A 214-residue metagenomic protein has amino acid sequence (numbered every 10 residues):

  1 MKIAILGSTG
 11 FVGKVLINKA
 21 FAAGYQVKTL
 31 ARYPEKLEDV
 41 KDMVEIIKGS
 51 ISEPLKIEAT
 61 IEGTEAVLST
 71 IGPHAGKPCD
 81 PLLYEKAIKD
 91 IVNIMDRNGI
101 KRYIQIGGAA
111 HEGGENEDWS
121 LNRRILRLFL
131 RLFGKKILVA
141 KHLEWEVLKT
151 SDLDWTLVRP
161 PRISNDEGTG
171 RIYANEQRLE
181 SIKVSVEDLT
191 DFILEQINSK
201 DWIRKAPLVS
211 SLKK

Functional and structural regions predicted by a protein language model:
I3-A23: N-terminal Rossmann NAD(P)H-binding glycine-rich loop of SDR-like oxidoreductase domains
A4, E35-D90, I94-R97, I197-N198: NAD(P)H-binding glycine-rich loop region in Rossmannoid oxidoreductase-like domains and their noncatalytic homologs
Q26, P34, C79, K89-K136 (+2 more regions): Conserved Rossmann-fold NAD(P)-dependent oxidoreductase catalytic core, especially the SDR/UDP-sugar
A31, G107, R159-R162: Conserved SDR Rossmann-fold cofactor-binding beta-strand/turn motif
Y84, A140, V158, I182-L194 (+1 more regions): Substrate-positioning beta->alpha
G113, E167-R171, Q196-K205: Glycine/proline-rich active-site loop of Rossmann-fold NAD(P)-dependent oxidoreductases
W145-D166: Conserved beta-loop-beta element that borders a ligand/cofactor-binding pocket
W155, S199-K213: Core catalytic loop region at the nicotinamide-binding pocket of NAD(P)H-dependent oxidoreductases
